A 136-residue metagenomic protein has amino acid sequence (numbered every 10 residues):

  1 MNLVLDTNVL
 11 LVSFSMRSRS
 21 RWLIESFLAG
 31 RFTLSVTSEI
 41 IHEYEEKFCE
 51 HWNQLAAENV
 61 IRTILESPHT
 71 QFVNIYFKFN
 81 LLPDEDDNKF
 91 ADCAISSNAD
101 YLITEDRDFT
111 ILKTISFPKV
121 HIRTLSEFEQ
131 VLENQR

Functional and structural regions predicted by a protein language model:
M1-S18: Metal-dependent nucleic-acid phosphoesterase active-site entry motif
L5, R21-C49: PIN/NYN-family metal-dependent endoribonuclease catalytic core
D6-T7, V36-T37, E105-D106, T124: A secondary-structure boundary/capping signal
V9-L10, I40, D108-F109: Alpha-helix capping/helix-boundary segments
S26, I64, C93, T114: Hydrophobic/aromatic ligand-binding patch that stacks against planar heteroaromatic rings of cofactors or nucleotides
S38-L65, T124, V131-R136: Extended, non-globular alpha-helical segments
H69-L102, R107, I111: Active-site neighborhoods of divalent-metal-dependent phosphate/nucleic-acid chemistry enzymes
L81, N88, R107-R136: Acidic, PIN/NYN-like endoribonuclease modules and their adjacent C-terminal/linker elements
